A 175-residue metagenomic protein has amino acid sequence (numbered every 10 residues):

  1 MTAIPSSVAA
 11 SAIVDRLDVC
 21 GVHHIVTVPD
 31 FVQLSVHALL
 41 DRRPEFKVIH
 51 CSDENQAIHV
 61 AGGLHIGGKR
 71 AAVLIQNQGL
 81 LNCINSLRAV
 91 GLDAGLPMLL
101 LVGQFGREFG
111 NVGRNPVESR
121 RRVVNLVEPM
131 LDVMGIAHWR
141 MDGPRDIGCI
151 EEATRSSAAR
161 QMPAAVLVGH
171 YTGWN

Functional and structural regions predicted by a protein language model:
M1-N175: Thiamine diphosphate
